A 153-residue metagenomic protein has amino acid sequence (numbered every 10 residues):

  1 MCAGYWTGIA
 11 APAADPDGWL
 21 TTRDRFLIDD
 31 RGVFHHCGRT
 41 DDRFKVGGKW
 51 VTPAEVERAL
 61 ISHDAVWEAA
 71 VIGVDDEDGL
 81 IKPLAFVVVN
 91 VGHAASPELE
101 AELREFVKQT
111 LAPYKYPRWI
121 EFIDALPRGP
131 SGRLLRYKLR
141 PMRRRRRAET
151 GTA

Functional and structural regions predicted by a protein language model:
A3-G4, P12, G18, R23-Y114 (+1 more regions): AMP-binding/adenylate-forming catalytic core of the ANL superfamily
G8: N-terminal glycine-rich cofactor-binding segment
V74-D78, E121, A125, K138 (+1 more regions): Residue-level signal for alpha-helical context at structural boundaries
E100, P127-R128, L134, R144: Intrinsic structural disorder
Q109-R133: AMP-binding/adenylate-forming catalytic domain of the ANL superfamily
P141-A153: Acidic/polar alpha-helix N-cap and adjacent early helical turns within long charge-rich amphipathic helices/linkers
